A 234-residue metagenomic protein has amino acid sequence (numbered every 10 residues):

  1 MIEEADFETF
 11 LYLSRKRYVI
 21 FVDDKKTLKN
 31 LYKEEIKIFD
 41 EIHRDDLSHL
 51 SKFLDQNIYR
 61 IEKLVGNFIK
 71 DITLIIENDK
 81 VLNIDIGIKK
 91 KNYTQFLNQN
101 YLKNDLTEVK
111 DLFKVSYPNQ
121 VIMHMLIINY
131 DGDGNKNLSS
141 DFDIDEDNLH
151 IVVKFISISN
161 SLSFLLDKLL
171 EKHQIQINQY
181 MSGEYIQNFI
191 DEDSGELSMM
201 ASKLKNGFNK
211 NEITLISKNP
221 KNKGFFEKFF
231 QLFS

Functional and structural regions predicted by a protein language model:
M1-S14, K25-F68, N78-S234: Nucleotide/phosphate-binding catalytic cleft detector across ATP-hydrolyzing and phosphate-transferring enzymes
Y18-V22: Hydrophobic beta-strand positions in blades of beta-propellers and related beta-sheet-rich domains
